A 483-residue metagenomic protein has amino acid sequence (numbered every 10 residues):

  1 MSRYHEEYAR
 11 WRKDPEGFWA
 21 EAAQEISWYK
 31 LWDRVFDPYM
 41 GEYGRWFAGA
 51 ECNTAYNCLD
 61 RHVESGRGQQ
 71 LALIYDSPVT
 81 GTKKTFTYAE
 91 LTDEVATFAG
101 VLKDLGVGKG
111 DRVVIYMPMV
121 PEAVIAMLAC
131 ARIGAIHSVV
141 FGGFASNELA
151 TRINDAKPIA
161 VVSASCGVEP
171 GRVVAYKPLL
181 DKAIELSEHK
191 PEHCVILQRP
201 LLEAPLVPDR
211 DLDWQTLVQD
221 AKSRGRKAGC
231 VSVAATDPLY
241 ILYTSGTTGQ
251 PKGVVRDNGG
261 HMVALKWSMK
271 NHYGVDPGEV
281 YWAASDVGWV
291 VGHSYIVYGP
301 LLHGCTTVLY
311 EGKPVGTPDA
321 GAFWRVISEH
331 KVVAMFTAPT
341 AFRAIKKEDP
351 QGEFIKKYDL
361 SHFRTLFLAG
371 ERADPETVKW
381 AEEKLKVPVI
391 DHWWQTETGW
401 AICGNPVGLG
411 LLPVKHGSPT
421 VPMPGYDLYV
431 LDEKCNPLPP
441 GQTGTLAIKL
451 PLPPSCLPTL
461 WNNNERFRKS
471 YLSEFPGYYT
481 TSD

Functional and structural regions predicted by a protein language model:
M1-F86, E90-D93, T97-G100, I184 (+2 more regions): N-lobe entry segment of adenylate-forming
A55-Y56, L73-L128, A145, L149-A150 (+2 more regions): Conserved AMP-binding/adenylate-forming core of the ANL superfamily
Q69-L71, C194-L197, V207-Y243, Q250 (+4 more regions): Conserved pre-ATP/AMP-binding loop-to-beta segment of ANL
T80, S163-A235, E348-Q351: ANL superfamily adenylate-forming
T244, A447-D483: Conserved ATP-binding/catalytic segment of the ANL
M262-V280, V290-A334, K347-E353: Conserved AMP-binding/adenylation subdomain of ANL enzymes
C305, V333-T337, K346-P413, D427 (+1 more regions): Gly/Ser/Thr-rich phosphate-binding loop
Y429-L450: Conserved beta-loop-beta connector loops within the AMP-binding
